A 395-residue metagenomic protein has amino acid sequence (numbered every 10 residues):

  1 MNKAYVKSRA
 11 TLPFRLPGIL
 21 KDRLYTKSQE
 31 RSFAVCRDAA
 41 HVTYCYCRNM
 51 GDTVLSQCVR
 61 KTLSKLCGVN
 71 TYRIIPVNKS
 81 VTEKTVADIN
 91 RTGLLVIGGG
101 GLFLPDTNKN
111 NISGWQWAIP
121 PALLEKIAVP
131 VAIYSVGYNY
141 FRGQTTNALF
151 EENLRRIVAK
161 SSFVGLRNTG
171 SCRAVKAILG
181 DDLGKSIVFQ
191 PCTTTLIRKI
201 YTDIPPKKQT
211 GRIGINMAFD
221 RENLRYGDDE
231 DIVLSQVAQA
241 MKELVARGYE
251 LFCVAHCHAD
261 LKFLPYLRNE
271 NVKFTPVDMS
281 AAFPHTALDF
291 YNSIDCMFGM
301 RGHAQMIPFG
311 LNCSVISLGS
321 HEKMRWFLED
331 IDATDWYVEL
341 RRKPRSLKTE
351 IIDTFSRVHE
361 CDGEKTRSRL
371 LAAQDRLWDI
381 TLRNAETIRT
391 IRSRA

Functional and structural regions predicted by a protein language model:
M1-A395: Active-site anion-handling motifs in enzyme catalytic cores
